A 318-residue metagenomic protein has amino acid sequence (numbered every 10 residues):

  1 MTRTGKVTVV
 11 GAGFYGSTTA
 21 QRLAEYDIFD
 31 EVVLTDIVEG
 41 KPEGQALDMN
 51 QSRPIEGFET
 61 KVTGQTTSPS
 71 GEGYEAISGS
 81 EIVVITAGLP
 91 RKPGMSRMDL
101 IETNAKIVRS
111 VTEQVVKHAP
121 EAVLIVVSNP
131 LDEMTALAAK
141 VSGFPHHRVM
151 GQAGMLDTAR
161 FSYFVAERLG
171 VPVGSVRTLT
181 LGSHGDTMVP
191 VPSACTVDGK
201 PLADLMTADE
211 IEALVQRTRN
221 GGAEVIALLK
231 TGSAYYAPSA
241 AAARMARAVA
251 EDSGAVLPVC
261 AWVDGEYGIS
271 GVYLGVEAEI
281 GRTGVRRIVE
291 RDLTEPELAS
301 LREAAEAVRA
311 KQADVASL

Functional and structural regions predicted by a protein language model:
A12-G13: Glycine-rich Rossmann-fold phosphate-binding loop(s) that bind the pyrophosphate of adenine dinucleotide cofactors
G16-S17: N-terminal Rossmann-fold NAD(P) dinucleotide-binding loop
E25-E31, G143-P145: Conserved S-adenosyl-L-methionine
I37-S80, R309-A316: Conserved N-terminal Rossmann-fold NAD(P) cofactor-binding segment
A87-L89: Conserved NAD(P)H cofactor-binding loop of Rossmann-fold oxidoreductase domains
S96-S162: Rossmann-like NAD(P)(H) cofactor-binding subdomain of soluble oxidoreductases
S142-R148, D157-L318: C-terminal substrate-binding/catalytic lobe of Rossmann-fold NAD(P)-dependent dehydrogenases
